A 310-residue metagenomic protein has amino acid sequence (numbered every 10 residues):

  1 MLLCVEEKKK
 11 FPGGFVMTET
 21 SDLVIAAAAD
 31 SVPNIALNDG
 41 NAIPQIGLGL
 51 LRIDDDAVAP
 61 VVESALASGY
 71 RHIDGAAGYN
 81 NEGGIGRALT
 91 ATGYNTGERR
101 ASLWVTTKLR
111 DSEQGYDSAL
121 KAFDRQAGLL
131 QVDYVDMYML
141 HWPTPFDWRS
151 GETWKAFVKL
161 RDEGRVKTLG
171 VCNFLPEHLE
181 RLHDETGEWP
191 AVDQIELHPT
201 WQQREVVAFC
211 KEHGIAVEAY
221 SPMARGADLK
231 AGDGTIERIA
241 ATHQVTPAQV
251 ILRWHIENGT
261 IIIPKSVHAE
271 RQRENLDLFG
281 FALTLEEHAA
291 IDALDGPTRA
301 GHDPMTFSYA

Functional and structural regions predicted by a protein language model:
L3-V5, K10-L103, M223-A224, F307-A310: N-terminal binding-site loop/beta-alpha segment at the start of enzyme catalytic domains that lines or forms
V32, V62, E82, G86-L89 (+6 more regions): Generic structural signal for well-ordered alpha-helices, preferentially at hydrophobic/aromatic core positions
N38, A119-L140, K159-E163, E185: CE4/NodB-like, metal-dependent polysaccharide N-deacetylase domain that modifies extracellular/periplasmic N-acetylated
I53-D56, A76-G84, S112-D117, P145-W148 (+2 more regions): Acidic-and-aromatic substrate-binding clefts and catalytic sites of carbohydrate-active enzymes
D54-L66, G115-L130, L179, Q202: Short, acidic/polar
H72, Y134-M137, T168, V192: Residues at the N-termini of beta-strands
R99-E113, D136-P143, L197: A short, structured active-site edge motif that brings together acidic residues
P143-A310: Beta/alpha (TIM)-barrel catalytic core signal, keyed to glycine-rich beta->alpha loops juxtaposed to Asp/Glu that bind
